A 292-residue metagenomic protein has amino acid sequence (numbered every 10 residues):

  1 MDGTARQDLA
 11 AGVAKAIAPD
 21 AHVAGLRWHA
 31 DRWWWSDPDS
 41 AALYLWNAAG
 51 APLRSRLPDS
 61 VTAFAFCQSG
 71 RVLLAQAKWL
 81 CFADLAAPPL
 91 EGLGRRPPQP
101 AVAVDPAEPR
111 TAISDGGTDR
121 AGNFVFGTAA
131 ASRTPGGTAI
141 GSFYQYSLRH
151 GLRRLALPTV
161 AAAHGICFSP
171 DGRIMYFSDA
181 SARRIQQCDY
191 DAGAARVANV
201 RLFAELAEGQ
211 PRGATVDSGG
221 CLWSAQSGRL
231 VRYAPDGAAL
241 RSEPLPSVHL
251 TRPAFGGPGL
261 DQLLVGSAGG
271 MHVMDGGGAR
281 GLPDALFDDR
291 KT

Functional and structural regions predicted by a protein language model:
G12-I17, G50-R56, Q99-P106, G151-L157 (+2 more regions): A short beta-strand motif characteristic of beta-propeller blades
I17-R32, P58-Q76, P106-N123, L157-I174 (+3 more regions): Beta-rich, blade/repeat-based domains predominating in secreted/periplasmic proteins but also intracellular
P38, A77, A129-A131, A180 (+4 more regions): Short loop/turn segments immediately following the C-termini of beta-strands
P38-D39, R133-G141, A180-R183: Short, solvent-exposed loop/turn segments at conserved positions within beta-propeller repeat blades
A42-Y44, W79, G141-Y144, R184-Q186 (+2 more regions): A short loop-to-beta-strand structural motif that recurs across blades of beta-propeller domains
L85-G92, C188-A195, G276-G281: Short loop/turn segments immediately following beta-strands, especially the blade-tip and inter-blade linker loops
L90-A156: Hydrophobic alpha-helical segments and helix pairs
A254-T292: Blade-level signature of beta-propeller repeat domains, shared across WD40, Kelch, NHL, RCC1 and BNR/Asp-box propellers
